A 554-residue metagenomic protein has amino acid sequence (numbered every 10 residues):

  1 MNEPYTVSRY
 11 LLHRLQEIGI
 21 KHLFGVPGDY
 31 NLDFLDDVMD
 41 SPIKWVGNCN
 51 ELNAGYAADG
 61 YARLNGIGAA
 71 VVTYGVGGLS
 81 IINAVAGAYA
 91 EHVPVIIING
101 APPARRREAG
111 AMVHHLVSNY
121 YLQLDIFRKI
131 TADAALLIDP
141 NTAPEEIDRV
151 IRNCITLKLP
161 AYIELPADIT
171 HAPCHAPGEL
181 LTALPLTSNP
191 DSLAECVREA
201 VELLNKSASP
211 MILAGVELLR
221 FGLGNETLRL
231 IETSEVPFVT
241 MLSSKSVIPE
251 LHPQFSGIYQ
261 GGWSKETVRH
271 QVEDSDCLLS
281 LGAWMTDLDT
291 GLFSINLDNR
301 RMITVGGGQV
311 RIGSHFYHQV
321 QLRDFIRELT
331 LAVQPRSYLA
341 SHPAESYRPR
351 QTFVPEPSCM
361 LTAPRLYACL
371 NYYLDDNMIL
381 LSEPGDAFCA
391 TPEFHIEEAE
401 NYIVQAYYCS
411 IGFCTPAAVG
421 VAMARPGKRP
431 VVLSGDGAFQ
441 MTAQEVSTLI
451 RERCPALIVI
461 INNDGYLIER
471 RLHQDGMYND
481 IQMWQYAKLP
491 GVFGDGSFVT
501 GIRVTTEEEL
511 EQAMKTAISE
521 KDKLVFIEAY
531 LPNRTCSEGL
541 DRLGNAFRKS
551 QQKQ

Functional and structural regions predicted by a protein language model:
N2-E3, I138-N141, P177, R198 (+4 more regions): Phosphate/pyrophosphate-binding active-site segments
N2-R336, D376, P455-I458: N-terminal alpha/beta PP-like core and its mobile active-site loop of ThDP/TPP-dependent enzymes
S8-L12, Q16-G19, V26-D29, F34-D36 (+3 more regions): Active-site diphosphate/adenylate-binding microenvironment
E51-L52, L165, I169, G307 (+4 more regions): Generic detector of well-ordered alpha-helical packing
D59, D125, L228, A368 (+3 more regions): Active-site phosphate/pyrophosphate- and oxyanion-stabilizing loops and adjacent acidic/basic residues in soluble
A62, C154, I231, N371 (+3 more regions): N-terminal cationic-hydrophobic initiation segments that often serve targeting/anchoring roles
E108-S118, G261, I326, C389-Q554: Thiamine diphosphate
